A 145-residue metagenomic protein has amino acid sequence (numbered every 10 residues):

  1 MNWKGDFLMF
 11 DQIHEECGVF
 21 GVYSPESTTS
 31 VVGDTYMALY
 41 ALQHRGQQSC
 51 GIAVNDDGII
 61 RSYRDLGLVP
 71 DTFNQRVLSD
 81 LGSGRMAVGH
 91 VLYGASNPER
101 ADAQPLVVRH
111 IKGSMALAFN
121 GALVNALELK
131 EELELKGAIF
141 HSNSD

Functional and structural regions predicted by a protein language model:
N2-D145: Conserved short alpha-helical segments that host acidic/polar catalytic motifs at enzyme active sites
